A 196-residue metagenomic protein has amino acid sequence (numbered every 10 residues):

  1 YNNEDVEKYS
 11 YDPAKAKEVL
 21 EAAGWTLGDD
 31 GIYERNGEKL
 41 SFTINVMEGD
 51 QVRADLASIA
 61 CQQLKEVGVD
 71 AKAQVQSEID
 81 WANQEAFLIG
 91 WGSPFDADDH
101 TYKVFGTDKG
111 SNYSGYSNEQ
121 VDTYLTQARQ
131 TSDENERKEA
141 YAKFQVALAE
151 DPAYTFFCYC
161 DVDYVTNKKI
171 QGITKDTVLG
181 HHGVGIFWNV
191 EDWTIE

Functional and structural regions predicted by a protein language model:
Y1-E18, G28-L40, A82, Y102-Q130 (+1 more regions): Short, solvent-exposed loop/beta-turn-alpha elements that line the ligand-binding surface or hinge of extracytoplasmic
Y1-N2, E48-V52, E78-I79, G92-D96 (+3 more regions): Solvent-exposed loop/turn segments at secondary-structure junctions within structured extracellular/periplasmic domains
P13, K17, V46-I59: Bilobed "Venus flytrap"/periplasmic-binding protein-like clamshell domains and structurally analogous long
A23-M47, S132-K168: Bilobed periplasmic-binding protein-like "clamshell/Venus-flytrap" ligand-binding domains
N36-I44, C61-V75, Q127: A local structural motif
S58-E66, K72, R129-Q130, E136-A142 (+1 more regions): Conserved C-terminal helix/tail region of periplasmic/extracytoplasmic solute-binding proteins
Q62-S111, A140-A142: Periplasmic binding protein-like
